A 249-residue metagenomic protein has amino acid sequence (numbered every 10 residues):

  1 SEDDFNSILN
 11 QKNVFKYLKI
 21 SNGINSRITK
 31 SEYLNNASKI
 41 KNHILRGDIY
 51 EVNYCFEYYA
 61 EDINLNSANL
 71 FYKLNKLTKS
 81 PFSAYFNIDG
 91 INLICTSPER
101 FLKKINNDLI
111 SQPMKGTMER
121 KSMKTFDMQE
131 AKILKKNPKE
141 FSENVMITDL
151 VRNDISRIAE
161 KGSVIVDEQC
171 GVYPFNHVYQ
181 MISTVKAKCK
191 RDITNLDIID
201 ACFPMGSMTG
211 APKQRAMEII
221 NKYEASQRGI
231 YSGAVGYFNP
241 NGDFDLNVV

Functional and structural regions predicted by a protein language model:
S1-V249: Extended alpha-helical targeting/anchoring segments, especially N-terminal organellar/secretory targeting helices
